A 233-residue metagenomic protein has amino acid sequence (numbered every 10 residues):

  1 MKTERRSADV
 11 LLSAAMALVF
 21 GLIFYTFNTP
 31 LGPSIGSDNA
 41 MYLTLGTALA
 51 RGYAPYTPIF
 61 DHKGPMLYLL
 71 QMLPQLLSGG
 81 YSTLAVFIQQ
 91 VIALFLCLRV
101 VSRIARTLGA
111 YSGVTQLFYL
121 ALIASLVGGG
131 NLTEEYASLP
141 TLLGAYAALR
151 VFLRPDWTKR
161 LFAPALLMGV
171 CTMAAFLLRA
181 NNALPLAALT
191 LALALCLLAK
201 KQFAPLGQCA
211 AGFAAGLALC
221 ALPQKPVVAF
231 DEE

Functional and structural regions predicted by a protein language model:
M1-T26, G109, F162-A165, A204-A214: Start-transfer (signal-anchor) and selected internal transmembrane alpha helices of multi-pass inner/ER membrane
K2, P185-L217: Perimembrane helix-loop-helix junctions
P65, L69, L77-L96: Loop-to-helix entry region of an early transmembrane alpha helix in multi-pass inner-membrane enzymes
I88-A110, L143, A147: Transmembrane-helix motifs of polytopic, lipid-linked glycan transferases
T107, G144-L167, A199-K200: Membrane-interface transmembrane helices that cradle and orient dolichyl/undecaprenyl
V127-S138: Short acidic/glycine- and proline-prone juxtamembrane loop motifs at membrane-interface regions of multi-pass membrane
F162-A180, L186-L191, A215-A218: Membrane-interface alpha helices of multi-pass inner-membrane proteins
Q208-E233: Membrane-lumen/periplasm interface segments of specific transmembrane helices in polyprenyl phosphate-linked
